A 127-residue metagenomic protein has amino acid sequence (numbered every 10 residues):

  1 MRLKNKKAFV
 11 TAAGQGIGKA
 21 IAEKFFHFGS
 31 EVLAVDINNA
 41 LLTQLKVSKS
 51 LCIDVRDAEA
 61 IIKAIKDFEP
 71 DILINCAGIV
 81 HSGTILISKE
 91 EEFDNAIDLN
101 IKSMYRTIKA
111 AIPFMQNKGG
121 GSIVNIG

Functional and structural regions predicted by a protein language model:
K6, E69-P70, M115-G127: Active-site loop of short-chain dehydrogenase/reductase
G14-Q15: Conserved glycine-rich cofactor-binding loop
F28-L42: Conserved glycine-rich Rossmann-like NAD(P)H-binding loop of the short-chain dehydrogenase/reductase
C52-I62, E90: The beta1-alpha1 cofactor-binding region of Rossmann-like NAD(H)/NADP(H)-dependent oxidoreductases
A77-H81: Conserved NAD(P)H cofactor-binding loop of Rossmann-fold oxidoreductase domains
T84-I85, E92-I97: Substrate-binding pocket helix/loop in short-chain dehydrogenase/reductase
I108-K109: A short, exposed helix-loop element centered on a Lys and neighboring polar residues
